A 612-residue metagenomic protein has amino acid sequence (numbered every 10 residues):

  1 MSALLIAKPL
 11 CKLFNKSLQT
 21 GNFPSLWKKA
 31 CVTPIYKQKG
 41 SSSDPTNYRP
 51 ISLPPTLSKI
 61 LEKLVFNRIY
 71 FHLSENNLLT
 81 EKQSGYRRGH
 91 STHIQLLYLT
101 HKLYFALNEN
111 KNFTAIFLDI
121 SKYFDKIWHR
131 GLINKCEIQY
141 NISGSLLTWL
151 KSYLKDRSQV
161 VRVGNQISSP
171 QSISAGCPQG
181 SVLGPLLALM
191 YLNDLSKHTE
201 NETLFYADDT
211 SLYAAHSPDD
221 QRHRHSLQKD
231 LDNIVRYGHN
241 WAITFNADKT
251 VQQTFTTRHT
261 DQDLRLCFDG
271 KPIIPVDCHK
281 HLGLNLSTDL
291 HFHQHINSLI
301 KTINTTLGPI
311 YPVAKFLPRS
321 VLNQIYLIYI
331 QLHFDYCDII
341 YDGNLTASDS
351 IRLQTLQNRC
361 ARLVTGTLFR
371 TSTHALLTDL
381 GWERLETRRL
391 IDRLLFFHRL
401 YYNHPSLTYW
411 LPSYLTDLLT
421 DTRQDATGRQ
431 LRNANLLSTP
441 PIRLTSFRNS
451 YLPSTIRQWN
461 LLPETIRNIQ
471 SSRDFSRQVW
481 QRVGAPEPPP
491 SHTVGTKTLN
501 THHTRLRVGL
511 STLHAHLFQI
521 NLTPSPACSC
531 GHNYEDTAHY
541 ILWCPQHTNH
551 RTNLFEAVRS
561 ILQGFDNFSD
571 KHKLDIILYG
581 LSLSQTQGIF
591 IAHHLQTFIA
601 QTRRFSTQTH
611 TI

Functional and structural regions predicted by a protein language model:
M1, V32, R49, V65 (+17 more regions): Short, conserved catalytic/metal-binding micro-motifs enriched in Asp/Glu and His
M1-F14, Q19-F23, V32, Y104-K111 (+5 more regions): Short, charged alpha-helical motifs in flexible N/C-terminal segments and linkers
M1-L4, L18-L26, S52-K59, S84-H93 (+12 more regions): Conserved, non-catalytic sequence blocks in retroelement Pol enzymes and Pol-derived host proteins
M1-P178, A214: Conserved pre-catalytic core of RNA-dependent polymerases
K29-V32, R49, Q83, F113-F124 (+8 more regions): Catalytic palm active-site di-aspartate
E200, K271-I340: Basic, alpha-helical interaction scaffolds
D219, K229, I243-C278: Short, conserved micro-motifs composed of acidic
Q481, A485-I612: Family-specific functional microsites
